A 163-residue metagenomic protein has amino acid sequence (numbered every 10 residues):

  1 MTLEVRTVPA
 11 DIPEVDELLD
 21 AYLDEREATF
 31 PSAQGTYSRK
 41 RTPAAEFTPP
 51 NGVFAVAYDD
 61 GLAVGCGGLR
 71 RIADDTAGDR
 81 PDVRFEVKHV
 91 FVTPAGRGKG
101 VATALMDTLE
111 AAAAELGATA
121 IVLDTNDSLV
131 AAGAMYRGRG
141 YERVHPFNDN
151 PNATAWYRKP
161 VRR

Functional and structural regions predicted by a protein language model:
L3-K88, T93-P94, M106-D107, A112 (+2 more regions): Acetyl-CoA-dependent GNAT
P13, K99, V130: Loop/helix-junction capping segments adjacent to catalytic residues or to phosphate/diphosphate-binding pockets
C66, T103, T125: Ser/Thr-centric signal marking residues that sit in or immediately flank functional binding/regulatory motifs
V83, T119-R163: C-terminal "cap" of GNAT-fold acetyltransferases
T93-A95, K99, D127: Active-site acidic-Proline motif in GNAT/NAT acetyltransferases
K99, E115-T119: Short coil/turn segments at alpha/beta junctions that flank glycine-rich nucleotide-binding fingerprints
K99, T103, D107: Residues forming the Rossmann-fold NAD(P)(H) cofactor-binding site
A104, A114-E115, A134: Charged/polar positions on well-ordered alpha helices
